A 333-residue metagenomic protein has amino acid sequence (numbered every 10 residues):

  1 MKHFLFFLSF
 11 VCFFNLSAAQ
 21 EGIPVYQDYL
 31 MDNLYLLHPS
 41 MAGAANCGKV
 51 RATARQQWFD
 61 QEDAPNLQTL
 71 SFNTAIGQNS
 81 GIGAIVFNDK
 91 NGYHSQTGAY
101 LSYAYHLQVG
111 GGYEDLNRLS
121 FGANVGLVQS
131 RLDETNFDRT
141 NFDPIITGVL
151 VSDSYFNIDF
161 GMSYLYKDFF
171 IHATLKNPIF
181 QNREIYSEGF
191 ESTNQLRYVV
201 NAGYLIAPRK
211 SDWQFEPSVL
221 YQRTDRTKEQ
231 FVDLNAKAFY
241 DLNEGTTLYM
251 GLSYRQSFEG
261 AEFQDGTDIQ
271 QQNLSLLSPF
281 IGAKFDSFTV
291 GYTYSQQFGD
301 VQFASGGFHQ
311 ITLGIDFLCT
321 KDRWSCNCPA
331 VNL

Functional and structural regions predicted by a protein language model:
M1-F4, G111: Positively charged n-region of N-terminal signal peptides that target proteins for export
F4-F13: Sec-dependent N-terminal signal peptides
F14-A19: Sec/Tat signal peptide C-region and signal peptidase I cleavage site
Q20-L333: Subset of outer-membrane beta-barrel
